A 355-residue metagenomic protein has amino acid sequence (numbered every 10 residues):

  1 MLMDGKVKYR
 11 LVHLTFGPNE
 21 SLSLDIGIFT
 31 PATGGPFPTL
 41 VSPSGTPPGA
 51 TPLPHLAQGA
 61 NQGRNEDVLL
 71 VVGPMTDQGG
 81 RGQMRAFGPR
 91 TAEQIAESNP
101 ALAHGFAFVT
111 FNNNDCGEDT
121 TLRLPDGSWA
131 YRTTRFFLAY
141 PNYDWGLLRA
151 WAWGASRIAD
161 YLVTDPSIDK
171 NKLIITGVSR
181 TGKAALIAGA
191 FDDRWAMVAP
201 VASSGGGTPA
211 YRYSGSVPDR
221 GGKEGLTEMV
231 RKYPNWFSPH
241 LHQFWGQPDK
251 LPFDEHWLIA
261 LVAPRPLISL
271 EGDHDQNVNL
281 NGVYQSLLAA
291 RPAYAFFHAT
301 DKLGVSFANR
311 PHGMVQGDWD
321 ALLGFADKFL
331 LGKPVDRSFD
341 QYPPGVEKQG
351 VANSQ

Functional and structural regions predicted by a protein language model:
M1-D25, T30-G35, T46-P52, A60-E93 (+6 more regions): Alpha/beta-hydrolase-fold serine-hydrolase catalytic core, especially in secreted/extracellular enzymes
P43-S44, T176, V201-A202, L270 (+1 more regions): Alpha/beta-hydrolase-fold catalytic nucleophile elbow
P43-T164, S204-Y213: Cap/lid segment of the alpha/beta-hydrolase catalytic domain
S167-S179: Alpha/beta-hydrolase fold nucleophile elbow
G177-G189: Glycine-rich nucleophile elbow surrounding the catalytic serine of serine-hydrolase chemistry
L186-F237: Hydrolase active-site cap/lid region
